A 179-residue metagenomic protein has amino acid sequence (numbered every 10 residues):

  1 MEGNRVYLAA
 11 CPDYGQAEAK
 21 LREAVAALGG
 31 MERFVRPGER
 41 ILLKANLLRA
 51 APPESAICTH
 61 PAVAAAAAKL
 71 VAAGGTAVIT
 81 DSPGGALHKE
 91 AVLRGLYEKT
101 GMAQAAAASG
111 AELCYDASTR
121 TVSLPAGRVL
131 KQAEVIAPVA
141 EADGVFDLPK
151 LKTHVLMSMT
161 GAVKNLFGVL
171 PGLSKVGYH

Functional and structural regions predicted by a protein language model:
M1-H179: N-terminal and secondary-structure boundary signal
